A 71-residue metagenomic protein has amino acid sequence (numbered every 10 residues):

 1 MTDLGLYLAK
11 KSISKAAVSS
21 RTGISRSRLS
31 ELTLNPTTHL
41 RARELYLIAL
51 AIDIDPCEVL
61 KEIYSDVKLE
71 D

Functional and structural regions predicted by a protein language model:
T2-R21: Short basic helix-loop element that most often maps to the first helix and adjoining turn of HTH DNA-binding modules
L6-Y7, S12, E31, T38 (+2 more regions): Short, charged recognition helix plus adjacent turn of helix-turn-helix-like nucleic-acid-binding domains
A17, R28, E58: Residues in the helix-turn-helix
T22, T33, L40, E44 (+1 more regions): DNA major-groove recognition helix of helix-turn-helix
I24-S30: Short, basic interhelical loop/turn and adjoining N-cap of the next helix at nucleic-acid- or acidic-partner-contacting
